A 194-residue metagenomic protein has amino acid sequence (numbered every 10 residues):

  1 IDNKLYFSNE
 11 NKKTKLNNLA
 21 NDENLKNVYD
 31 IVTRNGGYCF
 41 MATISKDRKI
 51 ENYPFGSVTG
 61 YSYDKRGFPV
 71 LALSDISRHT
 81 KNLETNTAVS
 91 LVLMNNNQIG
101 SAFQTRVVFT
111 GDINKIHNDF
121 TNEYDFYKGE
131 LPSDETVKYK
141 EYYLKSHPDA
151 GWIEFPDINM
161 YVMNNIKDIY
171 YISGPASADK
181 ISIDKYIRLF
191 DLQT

Functional and structural regions predicted by a protein language model:
D2-N27, E130, D134, E141-T194: C-terminal edge-of-domain segments
Y6-E84: An N-terminal domain-cap segment
F40, G56-G60, V108-T110, M160-V162 (+1 more regions): Conserved hydrophobic/aromatic beta-strand scaffold that supports enzyme active sites
I44, S74, M94, G174-P175: Surface loops and adjacent helix of pleckstrin homology
D47-K49, R78-A150, I158, N165: Short, structured beta-strand-loop surface elements
V58, T110-D112, I116, I172-P175 (+1 more regions): Surface-exposed loop/turn and secondary-structure junction residues enriched for glycine/proline
